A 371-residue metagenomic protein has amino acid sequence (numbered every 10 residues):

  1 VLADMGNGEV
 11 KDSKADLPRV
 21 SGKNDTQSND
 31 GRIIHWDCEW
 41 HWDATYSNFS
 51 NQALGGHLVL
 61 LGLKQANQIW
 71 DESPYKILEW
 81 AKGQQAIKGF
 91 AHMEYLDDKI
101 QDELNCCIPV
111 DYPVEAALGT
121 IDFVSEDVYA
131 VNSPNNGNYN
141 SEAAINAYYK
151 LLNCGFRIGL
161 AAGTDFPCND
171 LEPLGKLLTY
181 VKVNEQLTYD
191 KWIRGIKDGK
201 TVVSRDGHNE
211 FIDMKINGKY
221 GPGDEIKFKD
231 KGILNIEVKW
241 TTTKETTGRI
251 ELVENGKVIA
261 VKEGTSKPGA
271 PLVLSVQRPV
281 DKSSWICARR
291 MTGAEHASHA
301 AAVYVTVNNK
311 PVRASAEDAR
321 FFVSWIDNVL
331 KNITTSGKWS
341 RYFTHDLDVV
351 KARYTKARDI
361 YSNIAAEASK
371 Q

Functional and structural regions predicted by a protein language model:
V1-L160, T164, D170-L171: Catalytic cores of extracellular degradative/oxidative enzymes
Q85, Y149, C154-G159, T164-Q371: C-terminal functional module detector
